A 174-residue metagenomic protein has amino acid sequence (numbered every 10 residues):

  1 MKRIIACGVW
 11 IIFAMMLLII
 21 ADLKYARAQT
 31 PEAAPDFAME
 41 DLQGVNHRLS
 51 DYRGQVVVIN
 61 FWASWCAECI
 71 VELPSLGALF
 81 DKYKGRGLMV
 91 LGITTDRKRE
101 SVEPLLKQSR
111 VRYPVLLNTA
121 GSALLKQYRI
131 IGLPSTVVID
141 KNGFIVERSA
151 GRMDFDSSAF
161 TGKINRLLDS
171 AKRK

Functional and structural regions predicted by a protein language model:
M1-A6: Positively charged n-region of N-terminal signal peptides that target proteins for export
G8-I20: Bacterial N-terminal signal peptides
L23-L49: N-terminal "domain-start" segment that seeds a small globular fold
Q55-V57, F61-W65, G132: Short pre-active-site segment immediately N-terminal to redox-active cysteine/selenocysteine motifs in thiol-based
Q55-V57, M89, P114: Structural signature of beta-strand start/N-cap positions in the alpha/beta core of ABC transporter nucleotide-binding
F61-A78: Conserved redox-active cysteine motifs that mediate thiol-disulfide chemistry, especially di-cysteine Cys-X(1-2)-Cys
L91, E103-N142: Short, internal strand/loop/helix patches that form the active-site neighborhood or redox-interaction surface
V138-K174: Thiol-/selenol-based redox modules, centered on thioredoxin-like and closely related oxidoreductase domains
